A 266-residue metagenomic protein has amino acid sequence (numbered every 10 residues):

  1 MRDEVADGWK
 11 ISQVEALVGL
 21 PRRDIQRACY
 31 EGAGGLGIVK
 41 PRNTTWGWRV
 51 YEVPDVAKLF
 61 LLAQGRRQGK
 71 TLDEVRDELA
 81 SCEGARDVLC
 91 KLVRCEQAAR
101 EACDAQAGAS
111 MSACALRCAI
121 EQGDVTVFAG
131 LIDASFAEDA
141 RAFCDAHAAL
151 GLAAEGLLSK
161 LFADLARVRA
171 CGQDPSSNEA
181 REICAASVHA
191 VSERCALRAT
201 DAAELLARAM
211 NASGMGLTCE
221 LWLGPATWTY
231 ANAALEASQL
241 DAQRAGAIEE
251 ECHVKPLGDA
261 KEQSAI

Functional and structural regions predicted by a protein language model:
M1-R23, V56-I266: Amphipathic alpha-helical "stalk" segments
E15, A28, Y51: Append "Primarily bacterial transcriptional regulators
R22-T45: Major-groove DNA-recognition helix of helix-turn-helix-type DNA-binding domains
R42-Q64: Short helix-start
